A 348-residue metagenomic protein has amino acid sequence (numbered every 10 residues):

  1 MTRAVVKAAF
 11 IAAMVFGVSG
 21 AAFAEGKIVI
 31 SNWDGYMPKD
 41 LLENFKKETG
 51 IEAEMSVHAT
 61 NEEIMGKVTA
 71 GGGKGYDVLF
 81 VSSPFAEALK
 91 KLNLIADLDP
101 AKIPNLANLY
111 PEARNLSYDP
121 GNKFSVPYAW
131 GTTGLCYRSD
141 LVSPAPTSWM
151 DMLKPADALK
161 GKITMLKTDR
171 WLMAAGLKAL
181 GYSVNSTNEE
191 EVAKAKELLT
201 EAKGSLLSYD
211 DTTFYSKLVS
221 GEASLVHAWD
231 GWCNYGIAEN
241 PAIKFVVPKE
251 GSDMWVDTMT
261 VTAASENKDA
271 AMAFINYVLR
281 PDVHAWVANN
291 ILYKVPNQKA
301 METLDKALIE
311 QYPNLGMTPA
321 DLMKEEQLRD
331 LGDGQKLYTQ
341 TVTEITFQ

Functional and structural regions predicted by a protein language model:
S19-A24: Sec/Tat signal peptide C-region and signal peptidase I cleavage site
E25-A88: Early extracytoplasmic/lumenal segment of secretory-pathway proteins
N61, G75-Y76, F80-E222: Extracytoplasmic ligand-binding site segments that recognize negatively charged/polar headgroups
F85-A88, V219, L225-A242: A ligand-binding cleft/hinge motif common to bilobed small-molecule-binding domains
G131, V192-E201, I237-A263, I309: Periplasmic-binding protein-like
G134-L141, L177-G181, V256-N267, I275 (+1 more regions): A bilobed periplasmic-binding-protein/Venus flytrap-type ligand-binding module shared by bacterial periplasmic
S216, T318-Q348: Conserved C-terminal helix/tail region of periplasmic/extracytoplasmic solute-binding proteins
T262-L322: Mature extracytoplasmic/periplasmic domains
